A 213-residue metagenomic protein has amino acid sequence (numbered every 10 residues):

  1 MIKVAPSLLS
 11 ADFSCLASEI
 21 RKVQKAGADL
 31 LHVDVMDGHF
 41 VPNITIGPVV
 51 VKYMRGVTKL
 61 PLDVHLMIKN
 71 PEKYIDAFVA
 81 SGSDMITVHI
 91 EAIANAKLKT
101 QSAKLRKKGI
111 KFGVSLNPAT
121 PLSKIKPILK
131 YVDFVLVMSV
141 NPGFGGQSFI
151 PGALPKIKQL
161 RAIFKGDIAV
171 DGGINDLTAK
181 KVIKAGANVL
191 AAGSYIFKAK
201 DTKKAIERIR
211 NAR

Functional and structural regions predicted by a protein language model:
M1-T87, A92-K99, R106-K107, F112 (+5 more regions): Conserved N-terminal beta1-alpha1 strand-loop-helix module at the mouth
V140-P142: Short glycine-rich anion-binding loops that position phosphate/pyrophosphate groups of nucleotides and phosphorylated
I174-A185: Acidic, divalent-metal-coordinating active-site segment for phosphoryl/phosphodiester hydrolysis, typified by short
A187-A192, F197-K198: Acidic, Mg2+-coordinating phosphoryl-transfer loop and its flanking beta/alpha structural elements, shared across
